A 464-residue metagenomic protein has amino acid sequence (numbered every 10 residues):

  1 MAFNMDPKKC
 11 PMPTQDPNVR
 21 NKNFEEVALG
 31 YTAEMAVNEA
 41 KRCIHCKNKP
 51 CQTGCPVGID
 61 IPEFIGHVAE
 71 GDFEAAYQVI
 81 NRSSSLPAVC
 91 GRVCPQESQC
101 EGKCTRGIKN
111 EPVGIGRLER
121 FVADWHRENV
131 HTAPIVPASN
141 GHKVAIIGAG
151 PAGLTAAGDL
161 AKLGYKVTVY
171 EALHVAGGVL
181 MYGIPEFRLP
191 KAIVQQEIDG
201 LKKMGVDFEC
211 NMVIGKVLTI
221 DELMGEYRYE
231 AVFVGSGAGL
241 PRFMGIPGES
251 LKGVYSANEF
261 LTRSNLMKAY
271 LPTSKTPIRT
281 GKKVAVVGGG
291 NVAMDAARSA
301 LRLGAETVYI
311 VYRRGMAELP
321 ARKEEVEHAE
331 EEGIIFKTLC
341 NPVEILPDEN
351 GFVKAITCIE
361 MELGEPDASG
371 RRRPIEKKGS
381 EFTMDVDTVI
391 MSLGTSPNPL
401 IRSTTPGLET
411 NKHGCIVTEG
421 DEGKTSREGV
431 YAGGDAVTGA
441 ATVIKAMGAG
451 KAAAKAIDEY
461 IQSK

Functional and structural regions predicted by a protein language model:
R20-N38, I59-R92, K109-V136, S264-N265: Ferredoxin-type iron-sulfur electron-transfer modules in oxidoreductases and energy-metabolism complexes
K41-E63, S85-I108: Local cysteine-cluster metal-coordination motifs and their immediate loop/turn environment, predominantly Fe-S cluster
A75, A138, K143-I147, Q195-I246 (+4 more regions): Feature captures the FAD/FMN-dependent oxidoreductase FAD-binding
V122-A138, Q196-K216, P241-L303, N411-D421 (+1 more regions): Glycine-rich dinucleotide-binding loop and its adjacent helix/turn
H142-T168, A293-L301: N-terminal Rossmann-like FAD-binding beta1-loop-alpha1 element of flavoenzymes
V169, L173-K203, D207-F208, A297-E344: Rossmann-like dinucleotide-binding cores of NAD(P)H-dependent redox enzymes
S250-G281, P366-A440: FAD-site-proximal beta/loop scaffold in flavoenzymes
A436-K464: A conserved FAD-binding loop/helix module that cradles the flavin
